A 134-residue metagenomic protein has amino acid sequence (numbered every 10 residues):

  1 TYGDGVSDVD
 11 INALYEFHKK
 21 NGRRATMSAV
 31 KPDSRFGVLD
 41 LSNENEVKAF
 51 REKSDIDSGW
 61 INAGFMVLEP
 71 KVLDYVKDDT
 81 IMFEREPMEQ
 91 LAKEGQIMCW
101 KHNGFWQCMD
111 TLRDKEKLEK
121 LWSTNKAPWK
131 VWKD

Functional and structural regions predicted by a protein language model:
T1-G3: Active-site acidic Asp-centered loop
V6, I11, Y15-K19, P32-S34 (+1 more regions): Catalytic-core segments of class I nucleotidyltransferases/pyrophosphorylases that form NMP-activated intermediates
N21-K31: A short, conserved acidic/glycine-rich loop-to-beta-strand motif that forms the donor nucleotide-sugar/metal
S42: Extended acidic/charged loop-beta regions that coordinate divalent cations and stabilize anionic phosphate/carboxylate
